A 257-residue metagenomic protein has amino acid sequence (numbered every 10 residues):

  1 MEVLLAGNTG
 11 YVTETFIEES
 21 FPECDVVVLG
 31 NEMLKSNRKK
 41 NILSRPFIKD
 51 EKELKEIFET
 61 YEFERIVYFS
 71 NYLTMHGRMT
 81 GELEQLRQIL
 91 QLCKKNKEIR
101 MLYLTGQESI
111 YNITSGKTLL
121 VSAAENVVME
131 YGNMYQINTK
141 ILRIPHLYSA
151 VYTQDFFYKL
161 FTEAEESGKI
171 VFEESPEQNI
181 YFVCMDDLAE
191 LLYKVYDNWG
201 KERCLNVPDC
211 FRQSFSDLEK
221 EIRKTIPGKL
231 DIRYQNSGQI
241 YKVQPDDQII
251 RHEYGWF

Functional and structural regions predicted by a protein language model:
E2-E23: N-terminal Rossmann NAD(P)H-binding glycine-rich loop of SDR-like oxidoreductase domains
A6, L29, F69, L102-Q107 (+1 more regions): SDR active-site strand-loop-helix element
G7, Y148-V151, F172-N179, L205-Q213 (+2 more regions): Glycine-rich Rossmann NAD(P)(H)-binding loop
D25-M33: Conserved glycine-rich Rossmann-like NAD(P)H-binding loop of the short-chain dehydrogenase/reductase
S44-Q88: NAD(P)H-binding glycine-rich loop region in Rossmannoid oxidoreductase-like domains and their noncatalytic homologs
E62-Y72, E84-L120: Conserved Rossmann-fold NAD(P)-dependent oxidoreductase catalytic core, especially the SDR/UDP-sugar
T118, S122, N126-I180, M185: NAD(P)-dependent short-chain dehydrogenase/reductase
L191-G238, D247: Mid/C-terminal beta-alpha module of Rossmann-like enzyme folds, strongest in SDR-family dehydrogenases/epimerases
